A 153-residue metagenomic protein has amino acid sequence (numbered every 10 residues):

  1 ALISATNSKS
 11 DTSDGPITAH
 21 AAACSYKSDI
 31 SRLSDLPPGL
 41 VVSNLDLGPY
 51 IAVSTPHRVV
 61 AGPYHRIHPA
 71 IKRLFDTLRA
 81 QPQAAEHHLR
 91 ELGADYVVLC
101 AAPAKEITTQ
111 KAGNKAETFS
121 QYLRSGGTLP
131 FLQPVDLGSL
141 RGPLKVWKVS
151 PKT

Functional and structural regions predicted by a protein language model:
A1-T153: Extracytoplasmic
